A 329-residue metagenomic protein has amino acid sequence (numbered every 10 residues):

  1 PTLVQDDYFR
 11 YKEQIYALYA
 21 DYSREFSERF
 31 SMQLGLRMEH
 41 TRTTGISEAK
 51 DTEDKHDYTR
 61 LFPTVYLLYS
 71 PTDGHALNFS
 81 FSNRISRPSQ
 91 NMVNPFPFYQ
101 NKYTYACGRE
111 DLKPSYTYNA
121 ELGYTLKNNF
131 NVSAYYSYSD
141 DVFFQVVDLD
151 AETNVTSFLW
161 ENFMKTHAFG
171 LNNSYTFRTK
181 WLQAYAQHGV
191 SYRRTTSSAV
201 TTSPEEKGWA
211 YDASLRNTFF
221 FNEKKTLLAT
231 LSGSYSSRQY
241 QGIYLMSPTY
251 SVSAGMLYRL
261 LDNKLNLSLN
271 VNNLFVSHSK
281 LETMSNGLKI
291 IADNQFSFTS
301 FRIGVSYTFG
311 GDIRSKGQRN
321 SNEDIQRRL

Functional and structural regions predicted by a protein language model:
V4-Q14, T52-T59, F98-K102, E110-P114 (+4 more regions): Replace "Gram-negative outer membrane beta-barrel proteins" with "bacterial and organellar outer membrane beta-barrel
Q5-K12, K113, N119, N131-Q187 (+2 more regions): Outer membrane beta-barrel strand-and-loop segments of large Gram-negative receptors, especially TonB-dependent
E13-E53, Y58-T64, W181-V190, S214-S237: Surface-exposed extracellular loop regions of Gram-negative outer-membrane beta-barrel proteins
Q14-A20, L61-L67, L77, Y118-L122 (+5 more regions): Hydrophobic, lipid-facing positions within transmembrane beta-strands of outer-membrane proteins
R29-M32, G74-L77, N128-V132, W181-A186 (+4 more regions): Repeated loop/turn-to-beta-strand initiation elements of outer-membrane beta-barrel proteins
M38-T44, F81-R87, F96-P97, N128 (+8 more regions): Transmembrane beta-strands of outer-membrane beta-barrel pores
R42-T44, D73-N119, A134-N154, L274-N286: Surface-exposed extracellular loop regions of Gram-negative outer-membrane beta-barrel proteins, predominantly
K207-L329: Conserved C-terminal beta-signal and adjacent last beta-strands/turns of outer-membrane beta-barrel proteins
